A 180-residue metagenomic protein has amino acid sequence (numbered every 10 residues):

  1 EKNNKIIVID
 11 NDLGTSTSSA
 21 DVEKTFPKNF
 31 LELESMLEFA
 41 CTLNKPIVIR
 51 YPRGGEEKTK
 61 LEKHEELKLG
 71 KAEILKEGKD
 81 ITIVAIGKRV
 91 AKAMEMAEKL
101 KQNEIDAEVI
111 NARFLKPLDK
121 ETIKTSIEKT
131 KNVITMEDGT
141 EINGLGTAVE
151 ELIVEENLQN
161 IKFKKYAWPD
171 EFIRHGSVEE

Functional and structural regions predicted by a protein language model:
K2, D10-K24, S35, C41-E180: Thiamine diphosphate
F30-E32: A glycine-rich helix N-cap at a beta->alpha junction
